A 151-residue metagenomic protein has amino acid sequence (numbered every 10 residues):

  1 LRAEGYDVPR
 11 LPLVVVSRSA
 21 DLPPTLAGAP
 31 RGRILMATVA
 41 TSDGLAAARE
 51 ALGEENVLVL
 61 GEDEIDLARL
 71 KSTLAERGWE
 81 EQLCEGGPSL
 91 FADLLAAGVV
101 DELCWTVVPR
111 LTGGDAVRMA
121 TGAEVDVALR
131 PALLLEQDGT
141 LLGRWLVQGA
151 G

Functional and structural regions predicted by a protein language model:
L1-G151: Enzymes that bind and transform nitrogen-containing heteroaromatic metabolites
